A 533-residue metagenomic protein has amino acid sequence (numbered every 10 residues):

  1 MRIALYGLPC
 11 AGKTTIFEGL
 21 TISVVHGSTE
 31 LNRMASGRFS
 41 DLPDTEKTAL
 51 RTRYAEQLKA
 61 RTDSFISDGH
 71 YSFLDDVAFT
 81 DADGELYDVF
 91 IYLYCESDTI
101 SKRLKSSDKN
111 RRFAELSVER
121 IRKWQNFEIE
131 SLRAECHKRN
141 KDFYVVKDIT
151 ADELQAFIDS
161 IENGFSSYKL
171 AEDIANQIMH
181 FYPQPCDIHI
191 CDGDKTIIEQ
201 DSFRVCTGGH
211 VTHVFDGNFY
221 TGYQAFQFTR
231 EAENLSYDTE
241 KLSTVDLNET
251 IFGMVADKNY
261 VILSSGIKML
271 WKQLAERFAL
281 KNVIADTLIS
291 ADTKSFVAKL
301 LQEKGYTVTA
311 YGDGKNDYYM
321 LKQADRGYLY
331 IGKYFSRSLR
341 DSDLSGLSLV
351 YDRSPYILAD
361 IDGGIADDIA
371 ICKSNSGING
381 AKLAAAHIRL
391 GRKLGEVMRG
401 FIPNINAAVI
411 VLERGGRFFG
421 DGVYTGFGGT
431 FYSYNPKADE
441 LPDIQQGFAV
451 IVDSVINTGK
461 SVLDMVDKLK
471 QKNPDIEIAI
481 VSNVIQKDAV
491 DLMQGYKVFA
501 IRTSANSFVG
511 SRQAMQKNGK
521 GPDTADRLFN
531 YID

Functional and structural regions predicted by a protein language model:
M1-A4, V118-G193: Non-catalytic pre-domain segments flanking phosphatase-related domains
F17-E56: Conserved substrate/cofactor phosphate-moiety recognition/catalytic segment in nucleotide-dependent phosphotransferases
F39-D41, Y87-I129: A glycine- and Lys/Arg-enriched "phosphate-lid" helix/loop adjacent to the NTP-binding pocket of small-molecule kinases
E46-Y87: Glycine-rich phosphate-binding loop used to anchor ATP phosphates in small-molecule kinases, encompassing both
A82, S338-D533: PRPP-associated nucleotide enzymes
L170-A291: Alpha-helical substrate-recognition element adjacent to the catalytic core
Q200, Y260, S265, Y306-G346: Acidic, Mg2+-coordinating phosphoryl-transfer loop and its flanking beta/alpha structural elements, shared across
M269-K272, K294, D313-R326, I456-S461: Acidic, divalent-metal-coordinating active-site segment for phosphoryl/phosphodiester hydrolysis, typified by short
